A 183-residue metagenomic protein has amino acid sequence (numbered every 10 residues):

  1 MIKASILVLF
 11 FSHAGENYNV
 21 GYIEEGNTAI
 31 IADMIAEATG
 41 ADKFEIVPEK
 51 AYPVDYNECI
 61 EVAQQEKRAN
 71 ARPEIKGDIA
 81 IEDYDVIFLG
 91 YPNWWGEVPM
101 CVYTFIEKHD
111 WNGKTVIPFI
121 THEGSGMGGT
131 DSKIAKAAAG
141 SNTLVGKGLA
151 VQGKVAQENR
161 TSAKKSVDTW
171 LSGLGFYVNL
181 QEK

Functional and structural regions predicted by a protein language model:
M1-V86, G96, Y103, K165-K183: N-terminal beta1-alpha1-beta2 submodule of the flavodoxin-like/Rossmannoid cofactor-binding fold
I2, I81, E107-G113, A137-G140: Short, conserved loop/helix-junction motifs that constitute active-site signature segments in enzyme catalytic cores
H13-E16, P48-A51, N93-E97, H122-G126 (+1 more regions): Solvent-exposed loop/turn segments at secondary-structure junctions within structured extracellular/periplasmic domains
M100-T104, G128-K133, S162: Generic recognition of short, well-ordered alpha-helical segments
I117-Q152, E158: Short, glycine-/small-residue-rich phosphate/pyrophosphate-handling segment
L144-L180: C-terminal partner/receptor-binding element of secreted or periplasmic proteins
